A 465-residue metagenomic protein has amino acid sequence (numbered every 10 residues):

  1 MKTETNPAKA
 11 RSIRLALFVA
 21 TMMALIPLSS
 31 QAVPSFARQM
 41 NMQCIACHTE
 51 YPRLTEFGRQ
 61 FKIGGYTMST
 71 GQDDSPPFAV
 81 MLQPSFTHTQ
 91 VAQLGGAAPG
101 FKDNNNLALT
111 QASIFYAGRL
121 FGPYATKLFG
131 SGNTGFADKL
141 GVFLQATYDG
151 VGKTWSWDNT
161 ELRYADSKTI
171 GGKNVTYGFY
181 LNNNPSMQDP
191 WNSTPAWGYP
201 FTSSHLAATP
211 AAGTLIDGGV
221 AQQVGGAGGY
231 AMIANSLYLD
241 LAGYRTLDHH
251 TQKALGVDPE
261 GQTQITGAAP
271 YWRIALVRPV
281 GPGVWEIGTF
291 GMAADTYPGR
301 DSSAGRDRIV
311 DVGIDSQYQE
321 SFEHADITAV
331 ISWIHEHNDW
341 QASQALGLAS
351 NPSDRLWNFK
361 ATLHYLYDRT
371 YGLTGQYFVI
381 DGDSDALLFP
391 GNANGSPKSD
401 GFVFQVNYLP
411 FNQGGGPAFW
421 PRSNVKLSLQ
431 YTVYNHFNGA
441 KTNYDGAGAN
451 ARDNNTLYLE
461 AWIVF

Functional and structural regions predicted by a protein language model:
M1-R11: N-terminal secretory signal peptides that target proteins for export/translocation
N41-Y51: The canonical Cys-X-X-Cys-His
Q43, F404-P410, A451-F465: Outer-membrane beta-barrel "beta-signal"
T55-E56, F78-L94, P99-H249, T266-Y271 (+7 more regions): Outer membrane beta-barrel
S85-V91, T147-K153, N184-Q188, Y244-E260 (+5 more regions): Sequence/structural signature of outer-membrane beta-barrel proteins
F101-N106, G150-S156, D217-A221, P259-G267 (+5 more regions): Replace "Gram-negative outer membrane beta-barrel proteins" with "bacterial and organellar outer membrane beta-barrel
P282-N412: Detector for outer-membrane/organellar transmembrane beta-barrel domains, recognizing the amphipathic beta-strand
